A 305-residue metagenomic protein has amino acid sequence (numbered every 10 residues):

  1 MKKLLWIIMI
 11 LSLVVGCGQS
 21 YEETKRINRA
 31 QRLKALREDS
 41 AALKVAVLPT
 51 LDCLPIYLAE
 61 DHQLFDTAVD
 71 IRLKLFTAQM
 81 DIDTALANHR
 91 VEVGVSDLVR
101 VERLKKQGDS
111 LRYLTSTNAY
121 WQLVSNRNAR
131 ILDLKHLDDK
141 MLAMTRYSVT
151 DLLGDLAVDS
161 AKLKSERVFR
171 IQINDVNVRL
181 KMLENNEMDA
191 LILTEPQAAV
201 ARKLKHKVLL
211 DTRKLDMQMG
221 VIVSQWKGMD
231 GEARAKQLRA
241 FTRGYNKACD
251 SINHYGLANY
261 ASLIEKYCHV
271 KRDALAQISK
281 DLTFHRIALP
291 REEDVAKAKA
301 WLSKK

Functional and structural regions predicted by a protein language model:
K2-I7: Sec-dependent signal peptide recognition, specifically the positively charged N-region followed immediately by
M9-S12: Hydrophobic membrane-insertion alpha-helices, especially the h-region of bacterial N-terminal signal peptides
V15-G16: C-terminal motif of bacterial Sec signal peptides marking the signal peptidase cleavage site
Q19-R26, V69, S148-F169, A240-S279: Ligand-binding clefts/hinges and TM-proximal coupling segments of bilobed small-molecule sensing domains
S20-K164, R170-I171, M182, D189-E195 (+1 more regions): Short, glycine-/small- and polar/acidic-enriched structural segments that line small-molecule recognition paths
S20-Q31, A35-L43, L51, A190 (+1 more regions): An extracytoplasmic/periplasmic, membrane-proximal ligand-sensing/linker region
L43-V45, D139-M144, K227-R234, N246-N253 (+1 more regions): Second-shell loop/turn segments in exported
V99-R100, R167-I264: Pocket-lining segment of extracytoplasmic ligand-binding domains
